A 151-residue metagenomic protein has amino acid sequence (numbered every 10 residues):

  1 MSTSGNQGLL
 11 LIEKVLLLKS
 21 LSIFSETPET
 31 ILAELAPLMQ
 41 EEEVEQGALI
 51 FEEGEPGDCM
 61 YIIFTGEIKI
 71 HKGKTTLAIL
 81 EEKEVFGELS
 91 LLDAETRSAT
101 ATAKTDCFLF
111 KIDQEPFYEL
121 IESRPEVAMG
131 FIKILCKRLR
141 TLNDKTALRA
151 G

Functional and structural regions predicted by a protein language model:
M1-G151: Cytosolic regulatory regions built on CNB/CRP/Popeye-like sensor folds
